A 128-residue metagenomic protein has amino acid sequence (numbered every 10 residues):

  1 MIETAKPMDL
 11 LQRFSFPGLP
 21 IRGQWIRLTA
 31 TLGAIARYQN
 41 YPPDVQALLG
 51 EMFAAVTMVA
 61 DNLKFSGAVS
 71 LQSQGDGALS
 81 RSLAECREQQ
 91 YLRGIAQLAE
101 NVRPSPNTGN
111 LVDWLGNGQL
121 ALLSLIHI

Functional and structural regions predicted by a protein language model:
M1-E3: Basic/polar N-terminal segments that are highly enriched at the extreme N-terminus, encompassing both cleavable
A5-L123: N-terminal functional module of multi-domain proteins
I126-I128: Conserved small/polar residues in nucleotide/adenosyl-binding loops
